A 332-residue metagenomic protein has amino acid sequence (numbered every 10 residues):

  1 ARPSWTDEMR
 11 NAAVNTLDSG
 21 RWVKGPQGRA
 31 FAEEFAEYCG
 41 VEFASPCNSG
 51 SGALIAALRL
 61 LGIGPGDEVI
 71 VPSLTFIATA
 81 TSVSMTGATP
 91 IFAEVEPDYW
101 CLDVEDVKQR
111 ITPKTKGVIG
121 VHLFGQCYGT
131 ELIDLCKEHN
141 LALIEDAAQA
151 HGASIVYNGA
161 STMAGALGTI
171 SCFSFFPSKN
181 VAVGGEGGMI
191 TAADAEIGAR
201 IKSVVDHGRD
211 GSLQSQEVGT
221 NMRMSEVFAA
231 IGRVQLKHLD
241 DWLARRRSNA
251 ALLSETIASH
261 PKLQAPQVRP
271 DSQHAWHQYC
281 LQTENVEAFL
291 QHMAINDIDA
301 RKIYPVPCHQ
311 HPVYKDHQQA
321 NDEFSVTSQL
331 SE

Functional and structural regions predicted by a protein language model:
A1-R21, P26, L141: N-terminal "arm"/small-domain region of PLP-dependent enzymes with the aminotransferase-like
G20, P113, G165, S178-N180 (+2 more regions): Short Gly/Pro-enriched turn/cap motifs at secondary-structure boundaries
R21-E68, S82-T86, I91-E94, N158: Phosphate-binding glycine-rich loop
R29-E33, V41-A44, E105, Q109 (+6 more regions): PLP-dependent aminotransferase class I/II
S45, I70, I91, A142-I144 (+3 more regions): Structural detector of well-ordered beta-strand residues that form the stable sheet scaffold of enzyme domains
R59-A150, S154: PLP-dependent aminotransferase-like
E145-A182, A199, S212-Q216: Conserved active-site segment immediately N-terminal to the catalytic lysine that forms the internal aldimine
G165, F173-S174, G188-D194, R233: Short beta-strand-to-turn element immediately C-terminal to the catalytic PLP-Schiff-base lysine in fold type I
